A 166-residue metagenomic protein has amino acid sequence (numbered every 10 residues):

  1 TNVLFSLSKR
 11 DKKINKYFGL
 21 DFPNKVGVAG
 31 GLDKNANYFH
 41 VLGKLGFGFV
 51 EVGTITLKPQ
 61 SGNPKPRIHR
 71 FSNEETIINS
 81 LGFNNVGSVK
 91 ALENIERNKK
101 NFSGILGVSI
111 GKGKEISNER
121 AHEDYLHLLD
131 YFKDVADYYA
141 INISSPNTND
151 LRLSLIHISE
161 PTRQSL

Functional and structural regions predicted by a protein language model:
T1-N15, T76-N84, S88: An N-cap/entry alpha-helix motif that binds or orients negatively charged groups
S6-G27, L92-E96, F102: N-terminal amphipathic alpha-helix/helix-capping segment at the start of soluble metabolic enzymes
F22-K34, I110-D124: Active-site mouth loops of central-metabolism enzymes
V26-G30, V50-V52, L106-I110, Y139-N142: Hydrophobic faces of well-ordered beta-strands that scaffold small-molecule active sites in alpha/beta enzyme cores
L42-L57: Active-site cofactor/substrate anionic-group-binding motifs, chiefly glycine- and Lys/Arg-rich phosphate-binding loops
T54-K65, A140-S154: Glycine-rich, proline-tolerant flexible connector loops at the mouths of alpha/beta enzymes
K58-F102: A gly/proline- and charged-residue-enriched helix-loop-helix capping module
I156-L166: Single conserved hydrophobic/aromatic residue that forms the stacking wall/gate of nucleotide- or nucleobase-binding
